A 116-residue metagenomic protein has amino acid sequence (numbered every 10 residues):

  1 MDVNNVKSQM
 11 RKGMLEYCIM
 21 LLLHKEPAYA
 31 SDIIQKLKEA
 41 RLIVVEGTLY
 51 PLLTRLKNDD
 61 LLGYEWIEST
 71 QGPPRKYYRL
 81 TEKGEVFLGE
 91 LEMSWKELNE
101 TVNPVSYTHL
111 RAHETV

Functional and structural regions predicted by a protein language model:
M1-V6: Short, intrinsically disordered or compositionally biased N-terminal tails of bacterial proteins
K7-T48: N-terminal helix-turn-helix DNA-binding core of bacterial DNA-binding proteins
D60-Q71: Beta-hairpin "wing" of winged helix-turn-helix
T70, P74-E92: Basic, amphipathic "hinge/linker" alpha-helix immediately C-terminal to the N-terminal HTH DNA-binding motif
V86-V105: Short, solvent-exposed amphipathic helices
T108-T115: Conserved small/polar residues in nucleotide/adenosyl-binding loops
